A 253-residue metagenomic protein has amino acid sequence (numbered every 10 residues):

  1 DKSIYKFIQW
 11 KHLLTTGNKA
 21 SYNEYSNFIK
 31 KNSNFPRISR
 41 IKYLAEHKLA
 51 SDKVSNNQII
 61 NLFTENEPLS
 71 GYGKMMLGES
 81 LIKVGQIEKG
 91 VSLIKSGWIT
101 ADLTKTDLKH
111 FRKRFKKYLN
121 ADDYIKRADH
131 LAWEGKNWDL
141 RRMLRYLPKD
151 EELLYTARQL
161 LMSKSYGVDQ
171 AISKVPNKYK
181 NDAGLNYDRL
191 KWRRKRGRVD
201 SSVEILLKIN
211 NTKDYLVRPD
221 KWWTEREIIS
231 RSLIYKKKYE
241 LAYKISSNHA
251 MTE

Functional and structural regions predicted by a protein language model:
D1-E253: Alpha-helical solenoid repeat scaffolds
